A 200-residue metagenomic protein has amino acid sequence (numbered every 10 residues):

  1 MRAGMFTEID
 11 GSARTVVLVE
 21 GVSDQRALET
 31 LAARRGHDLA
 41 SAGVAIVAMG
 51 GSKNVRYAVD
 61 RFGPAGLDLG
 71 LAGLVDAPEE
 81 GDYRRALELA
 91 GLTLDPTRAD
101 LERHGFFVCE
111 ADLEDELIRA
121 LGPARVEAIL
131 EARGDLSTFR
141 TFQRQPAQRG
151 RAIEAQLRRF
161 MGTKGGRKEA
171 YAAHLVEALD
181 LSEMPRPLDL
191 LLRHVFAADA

Functional and structural regions predicted by a protein language model:
M1-A200: Acidic, divalent-metal-binding catalytic cores of TOPRIM and closely related two-metal-ion phosphodiester/pyrophosphate
